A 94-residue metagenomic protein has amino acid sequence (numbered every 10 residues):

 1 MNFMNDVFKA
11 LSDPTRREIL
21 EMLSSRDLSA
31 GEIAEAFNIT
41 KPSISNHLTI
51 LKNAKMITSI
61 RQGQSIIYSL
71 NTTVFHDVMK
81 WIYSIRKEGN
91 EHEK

Functional and structural regions predicted by a protein language model:
N2-F3, S25, T72-K94: Amphipathic alpha-helical dimerization/coiled-coil segments that flank or bridge DNA-binding/regulatory modules
P14, S25-G31: Short capping segments at the starts of secondary-structure elements
R17-I19: Pre-recognition alpha-helix immediately N-terminal to the DNA-recognition helix within helix-turn-helix or winged-helix
E21, N46-T49, Q64: Base-recognition residues in the alpha-helical recognition helix of bacterial helix-turn-helix
S29, T40-S43: Helix-turn-helix DNA-binding motif, specifically the short coil turn and the N-cap/start of the second
E35, N46, K52-N53: Alpha-helical residues within the helix-turn-helix
K52-Q62, S69: Beta-hairpin "wing" of winged helix-turn-helix
